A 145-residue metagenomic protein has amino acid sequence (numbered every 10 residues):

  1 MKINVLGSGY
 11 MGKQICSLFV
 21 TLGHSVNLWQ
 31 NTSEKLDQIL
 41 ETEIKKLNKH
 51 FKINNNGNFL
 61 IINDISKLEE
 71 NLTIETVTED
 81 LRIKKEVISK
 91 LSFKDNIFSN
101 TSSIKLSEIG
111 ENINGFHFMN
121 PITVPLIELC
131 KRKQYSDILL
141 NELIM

Functional and structural regions predicted by a protein language model:
M1-H50, L60, N112-I113: NAD(P)+-binding Rossmann beta1-loop-alpha1 motif at the extreme N-terminus of oxidoreductases
M1-I3, N71, I127: Nucleotide donor/acceptor-binding cores
M11, T73, N120: Conserved RecA-like P-loop NTPase ATPase core
I15, K84-K85, S107-G110: Short glycine-/acidic-enriched loop or helix-start segments at secondary-structure transitions that form or flank
E34-K35, N48-N96, S103: Rossmann-like NAD(P)-binding element
K35-T42, I83, I138-M145: A non-catalytic, amphipathic alpha-helix used as a structural packing/dimerization or gating element in enzyme scaffolds
V77, N96-M145: Rossmann-fold dinucleotide-binding core
